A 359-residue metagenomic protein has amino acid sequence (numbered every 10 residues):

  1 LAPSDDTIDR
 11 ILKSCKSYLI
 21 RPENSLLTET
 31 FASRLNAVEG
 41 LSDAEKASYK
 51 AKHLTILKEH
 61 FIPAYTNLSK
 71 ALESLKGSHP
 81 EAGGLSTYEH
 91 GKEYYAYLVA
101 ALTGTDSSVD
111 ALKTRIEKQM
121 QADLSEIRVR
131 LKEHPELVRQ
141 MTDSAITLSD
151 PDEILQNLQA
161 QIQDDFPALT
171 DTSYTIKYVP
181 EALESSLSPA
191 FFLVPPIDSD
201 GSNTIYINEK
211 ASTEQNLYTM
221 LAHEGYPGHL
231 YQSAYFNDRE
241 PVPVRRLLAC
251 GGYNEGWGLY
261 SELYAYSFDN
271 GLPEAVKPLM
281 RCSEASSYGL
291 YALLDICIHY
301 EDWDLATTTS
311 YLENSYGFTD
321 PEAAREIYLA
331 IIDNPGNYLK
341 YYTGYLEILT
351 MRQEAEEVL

Functional and structural regions predicted by a protein language model:
L1-L359: N-terminal maturation segment of proteins
